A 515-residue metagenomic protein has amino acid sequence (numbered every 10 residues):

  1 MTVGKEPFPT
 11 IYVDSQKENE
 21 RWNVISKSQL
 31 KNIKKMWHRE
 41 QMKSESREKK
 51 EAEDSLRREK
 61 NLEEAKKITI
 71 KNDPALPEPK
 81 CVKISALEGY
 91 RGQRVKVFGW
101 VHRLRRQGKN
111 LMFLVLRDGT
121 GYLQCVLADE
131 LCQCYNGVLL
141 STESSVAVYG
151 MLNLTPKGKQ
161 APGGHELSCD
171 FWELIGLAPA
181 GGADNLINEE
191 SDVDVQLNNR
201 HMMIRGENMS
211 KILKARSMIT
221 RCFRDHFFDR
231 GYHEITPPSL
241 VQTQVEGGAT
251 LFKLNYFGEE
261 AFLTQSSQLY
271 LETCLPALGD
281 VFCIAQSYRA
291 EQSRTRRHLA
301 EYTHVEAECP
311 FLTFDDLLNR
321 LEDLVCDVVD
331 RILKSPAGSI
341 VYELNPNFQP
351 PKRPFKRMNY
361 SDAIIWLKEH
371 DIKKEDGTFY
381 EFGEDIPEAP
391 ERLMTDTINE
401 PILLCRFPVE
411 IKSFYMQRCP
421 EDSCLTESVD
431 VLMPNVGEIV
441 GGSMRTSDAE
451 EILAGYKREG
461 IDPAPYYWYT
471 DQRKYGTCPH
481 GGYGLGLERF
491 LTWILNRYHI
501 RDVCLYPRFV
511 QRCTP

Functional and structural regions predicted by a protein language model:
M1-P515: Class II aminoacyl-tRNA synthetase catalytic cores and aaRS-like
